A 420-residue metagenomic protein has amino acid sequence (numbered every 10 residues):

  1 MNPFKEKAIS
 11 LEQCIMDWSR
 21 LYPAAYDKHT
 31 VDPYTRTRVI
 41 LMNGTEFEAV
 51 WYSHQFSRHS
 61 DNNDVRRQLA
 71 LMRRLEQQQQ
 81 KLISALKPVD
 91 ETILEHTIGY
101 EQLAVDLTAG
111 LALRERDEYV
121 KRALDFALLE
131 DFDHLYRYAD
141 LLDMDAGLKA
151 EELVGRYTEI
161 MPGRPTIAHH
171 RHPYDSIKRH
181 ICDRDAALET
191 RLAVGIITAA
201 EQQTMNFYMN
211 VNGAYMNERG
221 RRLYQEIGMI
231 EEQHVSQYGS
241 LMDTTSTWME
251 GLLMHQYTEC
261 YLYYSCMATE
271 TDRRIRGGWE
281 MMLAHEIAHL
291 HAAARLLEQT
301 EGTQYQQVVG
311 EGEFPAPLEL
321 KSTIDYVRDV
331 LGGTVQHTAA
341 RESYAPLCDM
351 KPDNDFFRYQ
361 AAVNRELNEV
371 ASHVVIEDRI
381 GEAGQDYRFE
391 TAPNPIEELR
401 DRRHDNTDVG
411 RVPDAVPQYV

Functional and structural regions predicted by a protein language model:
M1-V420: Non-heme di-metal
